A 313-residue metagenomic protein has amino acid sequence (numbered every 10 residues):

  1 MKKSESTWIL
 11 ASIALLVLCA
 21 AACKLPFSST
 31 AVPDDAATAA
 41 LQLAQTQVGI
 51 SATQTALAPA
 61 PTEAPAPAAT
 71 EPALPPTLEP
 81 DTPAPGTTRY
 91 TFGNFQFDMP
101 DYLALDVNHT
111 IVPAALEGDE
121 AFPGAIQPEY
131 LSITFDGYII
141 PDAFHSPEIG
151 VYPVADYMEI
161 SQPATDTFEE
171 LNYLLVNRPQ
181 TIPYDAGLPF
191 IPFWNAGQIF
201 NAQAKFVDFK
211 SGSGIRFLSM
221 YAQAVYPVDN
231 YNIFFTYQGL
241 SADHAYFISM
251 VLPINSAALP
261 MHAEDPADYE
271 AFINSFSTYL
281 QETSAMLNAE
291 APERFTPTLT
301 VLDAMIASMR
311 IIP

Functional and structural regions predicted by a protein language model:
M1-S132, Y173-V176, P183-D185, N201 (+3 more regions): Intrinsically disordered, low-complexity Ser/Thr/Pro-rich tracts
E5, I9, F234, N288-F295: Residues at structural and domain junctions
P33-A37, L41-T46, I50, P67 (+8 more regions): Intrinsic-disorder-associated interaction segments
I111-A125, G187, A224-I233, A258-I273: Low-complexity, polar-biased intrinsically disordered regions enriched in Pro/Ser/Thr/Gly
P123-L188, S249-V251, A258-L259: A short acidic-to-branched-hydrophobic micro-motif
T165-N172, V176, L218, I273 (+2 more regions): Generic detector of well-ordered alpha-helical segments enriched in charged/polar residues, highlighting helical
R178-A245, V251-P260: Signature of long, low-cysteine stretches enriched in small and polar/charged residues
L252-P313: Surface-exposed amphipathic alpha-helical segments
